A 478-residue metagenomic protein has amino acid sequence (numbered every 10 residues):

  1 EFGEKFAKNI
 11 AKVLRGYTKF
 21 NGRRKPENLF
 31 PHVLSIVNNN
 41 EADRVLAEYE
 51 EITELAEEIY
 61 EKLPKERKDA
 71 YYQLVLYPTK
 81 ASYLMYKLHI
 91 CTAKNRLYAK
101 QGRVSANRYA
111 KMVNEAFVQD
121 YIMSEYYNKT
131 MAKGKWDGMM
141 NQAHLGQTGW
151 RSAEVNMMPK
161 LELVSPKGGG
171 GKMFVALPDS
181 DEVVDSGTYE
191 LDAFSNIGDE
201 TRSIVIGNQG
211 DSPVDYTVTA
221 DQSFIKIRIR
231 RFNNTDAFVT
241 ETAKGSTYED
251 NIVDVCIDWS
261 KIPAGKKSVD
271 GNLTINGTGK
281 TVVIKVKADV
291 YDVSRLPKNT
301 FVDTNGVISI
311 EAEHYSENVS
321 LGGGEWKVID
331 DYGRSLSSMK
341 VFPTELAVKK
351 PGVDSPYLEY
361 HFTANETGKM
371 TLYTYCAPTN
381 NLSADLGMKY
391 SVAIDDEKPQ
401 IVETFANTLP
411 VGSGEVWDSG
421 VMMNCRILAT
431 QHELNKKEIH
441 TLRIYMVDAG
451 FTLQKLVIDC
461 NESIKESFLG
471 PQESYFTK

Functional and structural regions predicted by a protein language model:
E1-Q209, I308-I329, M339-V348, P356-A364 (+3 more regions): Catalytic domains of carbohydrate-active enzymes that cleave complex glycans
I197-K478: Extracytoplasmic
